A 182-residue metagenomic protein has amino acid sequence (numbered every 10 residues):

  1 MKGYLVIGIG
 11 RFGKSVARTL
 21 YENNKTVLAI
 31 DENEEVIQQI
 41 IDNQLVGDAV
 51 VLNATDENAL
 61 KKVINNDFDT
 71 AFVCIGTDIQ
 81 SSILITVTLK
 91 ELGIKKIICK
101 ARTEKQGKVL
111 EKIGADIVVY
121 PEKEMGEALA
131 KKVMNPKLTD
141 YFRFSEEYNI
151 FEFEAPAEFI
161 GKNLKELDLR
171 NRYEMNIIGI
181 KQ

Functional and structural regions predicted by a protein language model:
M1-L28, I64: Helix-rich terminal scaffold detector
K2, I7, R11, I30 (+1 more regions): Cytosolic Rossmann-like ligand/nucleotide-binding regulatory domains
K14, I37-Q39, G107: Short alpha-helix immediately C-terminal to the canonical SAM-binding loop
L28-D31, C99-A101: Short internal beta-strands
A29-D42: NAD(P)-binding Rossmann-fold cofactor-contacting core
I41-L129, M134-N135, E154: Phosphate-bearing ligand-interacting subdomains that bind or position ATP/ADP/UDP/GDP/NAD(P) or nucleotide-linked
N135-N171: Extended boundary segments
